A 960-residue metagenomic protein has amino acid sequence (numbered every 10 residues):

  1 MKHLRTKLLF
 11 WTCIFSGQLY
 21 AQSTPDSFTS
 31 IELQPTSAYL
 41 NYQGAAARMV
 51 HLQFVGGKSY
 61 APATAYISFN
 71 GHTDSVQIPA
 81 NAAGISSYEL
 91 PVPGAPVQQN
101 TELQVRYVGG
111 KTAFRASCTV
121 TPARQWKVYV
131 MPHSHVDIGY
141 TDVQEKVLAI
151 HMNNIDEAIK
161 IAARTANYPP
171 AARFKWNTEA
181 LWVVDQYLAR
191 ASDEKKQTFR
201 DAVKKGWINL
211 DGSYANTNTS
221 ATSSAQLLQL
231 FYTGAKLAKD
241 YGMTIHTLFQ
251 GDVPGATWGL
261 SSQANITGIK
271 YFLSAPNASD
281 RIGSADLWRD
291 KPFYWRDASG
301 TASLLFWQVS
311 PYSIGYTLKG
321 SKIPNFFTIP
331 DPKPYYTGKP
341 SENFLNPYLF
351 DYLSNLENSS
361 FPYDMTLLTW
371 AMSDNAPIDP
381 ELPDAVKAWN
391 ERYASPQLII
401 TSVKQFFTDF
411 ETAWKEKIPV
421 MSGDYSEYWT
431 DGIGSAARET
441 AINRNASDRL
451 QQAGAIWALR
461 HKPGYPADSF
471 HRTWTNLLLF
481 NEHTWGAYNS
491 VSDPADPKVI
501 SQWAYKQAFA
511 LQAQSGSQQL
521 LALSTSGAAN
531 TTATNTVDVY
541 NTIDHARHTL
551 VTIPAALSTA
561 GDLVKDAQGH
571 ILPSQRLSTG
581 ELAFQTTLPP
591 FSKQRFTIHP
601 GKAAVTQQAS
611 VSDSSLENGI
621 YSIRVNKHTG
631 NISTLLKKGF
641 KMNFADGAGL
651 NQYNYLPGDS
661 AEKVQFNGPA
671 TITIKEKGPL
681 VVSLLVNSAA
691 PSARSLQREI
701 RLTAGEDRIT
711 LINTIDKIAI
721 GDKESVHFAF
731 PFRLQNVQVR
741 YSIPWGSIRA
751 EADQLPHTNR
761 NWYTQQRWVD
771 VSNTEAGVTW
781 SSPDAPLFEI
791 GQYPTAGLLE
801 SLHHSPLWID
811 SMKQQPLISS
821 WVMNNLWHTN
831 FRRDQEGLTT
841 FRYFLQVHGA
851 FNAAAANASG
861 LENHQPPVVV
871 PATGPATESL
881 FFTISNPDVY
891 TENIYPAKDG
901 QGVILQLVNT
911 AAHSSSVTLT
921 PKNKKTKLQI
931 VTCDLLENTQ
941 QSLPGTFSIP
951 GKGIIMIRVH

Functional and structural regions predicted by a protein language model:
M1-T24: Bacterial Sec-dependent N-terminal signal peptides
A21-V136, E145: Mature N-terminal, pre-catalytic/accessory segment of carbohydrate-active enzymes
Q34-P35, V105, L450-S558, D562 (+2 more regions): Histidine-centered catalytic/metal-binding microenvironments
N41-Q43, L260-N265, N277, R289-K291 (+3 more regions): C-terminal (or distal) subdomains of carbohydrate-active enzymes
A113-N153, E157, I161-R164, A264 (+1 more regions): An acidic-aromatic substrate-binding cleft motif
I138, P169-F174, T178-G251, T301-S310: Metal-dependent polysaccharide deacetylase catalytic core of the NodB/CE4 family, i.e., the active-site-bearing domain
W176-W182, N277-A278, I282-F293, F350-G434 (+4 more regions): C-terminal domain-boundary segment and adjacent tail
T219-A238, G315-L356, V682: Alpha-helical scaffold elements lining the catalytic groove of polysaccharide deacetylases
